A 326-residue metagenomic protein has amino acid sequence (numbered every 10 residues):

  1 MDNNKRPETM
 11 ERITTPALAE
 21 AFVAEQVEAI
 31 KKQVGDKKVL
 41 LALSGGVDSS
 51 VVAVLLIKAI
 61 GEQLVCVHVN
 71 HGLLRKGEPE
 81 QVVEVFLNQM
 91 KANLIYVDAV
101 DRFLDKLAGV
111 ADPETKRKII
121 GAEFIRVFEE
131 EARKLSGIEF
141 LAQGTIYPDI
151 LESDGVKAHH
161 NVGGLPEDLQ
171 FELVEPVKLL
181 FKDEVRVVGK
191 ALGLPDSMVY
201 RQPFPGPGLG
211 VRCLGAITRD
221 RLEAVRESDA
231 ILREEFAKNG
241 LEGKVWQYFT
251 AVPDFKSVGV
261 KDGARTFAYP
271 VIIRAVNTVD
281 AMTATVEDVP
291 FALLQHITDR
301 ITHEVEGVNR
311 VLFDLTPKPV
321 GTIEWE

Functional and structural regions predicted by a protein language model:
M1-E139, D154-E326: RNA-binding accessory domains that recognize and position tRNA/RNA substrates
Q143-T145: Extended catalytic-interface subdomain
D149-I150: Short glycine-rich, flexible loops that bind phosphorylated cofactors or substrates
